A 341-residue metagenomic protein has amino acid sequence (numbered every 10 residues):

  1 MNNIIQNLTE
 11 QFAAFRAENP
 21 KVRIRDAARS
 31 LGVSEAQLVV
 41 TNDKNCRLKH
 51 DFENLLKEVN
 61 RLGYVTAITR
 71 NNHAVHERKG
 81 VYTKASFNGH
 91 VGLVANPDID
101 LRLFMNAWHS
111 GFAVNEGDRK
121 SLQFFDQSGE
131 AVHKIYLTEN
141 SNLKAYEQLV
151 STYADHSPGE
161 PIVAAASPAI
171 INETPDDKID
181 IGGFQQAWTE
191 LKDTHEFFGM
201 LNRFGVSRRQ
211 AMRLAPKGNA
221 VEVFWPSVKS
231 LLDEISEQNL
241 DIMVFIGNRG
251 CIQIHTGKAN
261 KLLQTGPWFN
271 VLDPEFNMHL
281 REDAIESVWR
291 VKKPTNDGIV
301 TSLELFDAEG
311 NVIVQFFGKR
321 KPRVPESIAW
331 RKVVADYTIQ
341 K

Functional and structural regions predicted by a protein language model:
M1, A14-R16, L93, D100-F198 (+1 more regions): Hydrophobic, ordered structural segments
M1-A36, T69, N239-I252, G257-A259 (+1 more regions): C-terminal functional regions that serve as terminal interaction/effector modules
M1-C46, A165-M212: Active-site-proximal polar cores
M1-N115: An N-terminus-focused feature that recognizes amino-terminal "leader" regions
N42-N71, D118, N219-G250, P294-I299: DNA polymerase processivity clamps
E58-N60, I99-F104, A113-K120, S236-E237 (+3 more regions): Short, low-complexity cationic-aromatic patches
V75, G129-K134, I252, G310-V314: Short loop/beta submotifs within extracellular cysteine-rich repeat domains
E196-P267, V271-L272: Long, positively charged binding patches that form subdomain-scale interaction surfaces for polyanionic ligands
